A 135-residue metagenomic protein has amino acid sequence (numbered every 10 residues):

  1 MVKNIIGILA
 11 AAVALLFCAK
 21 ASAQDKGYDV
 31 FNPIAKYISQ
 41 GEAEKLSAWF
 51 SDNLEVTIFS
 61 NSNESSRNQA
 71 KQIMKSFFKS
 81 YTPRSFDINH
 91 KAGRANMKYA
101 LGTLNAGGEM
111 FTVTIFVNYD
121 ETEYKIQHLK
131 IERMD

Functional and structural regions predicted by a protein language model:
V2-A10, L16-K36, A48: Short, low-complexity N-terminal intrinsically disordered segments enriched in polar/charged residues
K26-D29, E44, N89-N96, M134-D135: Exposed acidic/polar residues on beta-strands and adjacent loops within beta-sheet cores, strongest in beta-propeller
G27-V30, I34, E42, Q69-M74: Stable alpha-helical elements in mature extracytoplasmic
E42-N53: Short, well-ordered alpha-helical segments enriched in acidic and aromatic residues
V56-N63: A short gly/proline-enriched turn/hairpin at secondary-structure junctions
Q72-M110: Surface-exposed, charged secondary-structure patches
M110-D135: Short beta-strand edge/turn micro-motifs at domain boundaries
